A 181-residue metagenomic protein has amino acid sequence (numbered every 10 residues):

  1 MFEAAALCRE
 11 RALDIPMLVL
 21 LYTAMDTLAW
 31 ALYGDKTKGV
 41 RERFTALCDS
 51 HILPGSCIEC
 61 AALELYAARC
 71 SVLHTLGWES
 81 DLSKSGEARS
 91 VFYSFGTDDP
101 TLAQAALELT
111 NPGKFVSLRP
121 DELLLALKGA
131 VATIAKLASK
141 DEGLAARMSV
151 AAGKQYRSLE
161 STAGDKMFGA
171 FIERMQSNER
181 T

Functional and structural regions predicted by a protein language model:
M1, T45-L53, A126-A130: Generic hydrophobic, helix-prone segments enriched in Leu/Val/Ile
M1-C8, A68, V72: Solvent-exposed, amphipathic alpha-helical segments
A4-S50: Short, contiguous, well-structured surface segments enriched in hydrophobic/aromatic residues
G55-L159: Long, charged low-complexity segments
A146-N178: Charged phosphate-binding loop/patch that engages nucleotide di/tri-phosphates or the phosphate backbone of nucleic
